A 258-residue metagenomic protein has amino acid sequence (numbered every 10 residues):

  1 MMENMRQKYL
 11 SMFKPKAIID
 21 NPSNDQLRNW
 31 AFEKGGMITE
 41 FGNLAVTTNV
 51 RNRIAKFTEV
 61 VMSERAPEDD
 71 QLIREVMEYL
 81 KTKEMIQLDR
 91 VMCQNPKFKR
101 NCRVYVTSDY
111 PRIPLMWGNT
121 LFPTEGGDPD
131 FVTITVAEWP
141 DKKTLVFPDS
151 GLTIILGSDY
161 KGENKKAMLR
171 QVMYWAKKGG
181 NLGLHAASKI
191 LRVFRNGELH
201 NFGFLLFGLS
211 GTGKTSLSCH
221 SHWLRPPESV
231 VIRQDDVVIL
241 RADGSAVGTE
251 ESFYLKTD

Functional and structural regions predicted by a protein language model:
M1-G203, E228, L240-D258: A noncatalytic interaction/capping subdomain that flanks phosphate/NTP-handling catalytic cores
R192-P226: Glycine-rich phosphate-binding P-loop
S210, V237-I239: Acidic, glycine-rich active-site loops and adjacent beta-strand->loop/helix elements that engage anionic groups
H222-D235, D243-G244: Post-Walker A helix-loop "phosphate-sensing" segment adjacent to the P-loop in P-loop NTPases
